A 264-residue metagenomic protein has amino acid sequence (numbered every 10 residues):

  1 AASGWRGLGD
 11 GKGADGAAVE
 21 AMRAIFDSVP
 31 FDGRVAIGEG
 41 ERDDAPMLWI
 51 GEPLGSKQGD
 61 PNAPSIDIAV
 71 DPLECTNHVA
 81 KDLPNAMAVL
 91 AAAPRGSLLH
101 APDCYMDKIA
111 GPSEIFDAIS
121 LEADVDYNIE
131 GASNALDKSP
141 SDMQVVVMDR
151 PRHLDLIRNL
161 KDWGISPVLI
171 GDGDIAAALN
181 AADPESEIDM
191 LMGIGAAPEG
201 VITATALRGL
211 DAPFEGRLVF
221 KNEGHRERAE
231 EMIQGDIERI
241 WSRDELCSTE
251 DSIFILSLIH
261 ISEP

Functional and structural regions predicted by a protein language model:
A1-A69, N134, I175-A176, N180 (+1 more regions): N-terminal subdomain of lithium-sensitive/metallo-dependent phosphomonoesterases centered on the IMPase/IPPase/PAP
V35-E39, I68-V70, V79-K81, H100-A101 (+5 more regions): General beta-strand structural signal in soluble alpha/beta enzymes
A63-E74, H78-S97: DPxDG-like acidic metal-binding loop motif
P72-K81, A86, L154, I175-L179 (+1 more regions): Short glycine/serine/threonine-rich phosphate/pyrophosphate-binding segments that cradle anionic phosphate groups
V89-I170, Q234, S262: Acidic beta-strand-loop-alpha-helix segment within the catalytic core of divalent metal-dependent phosphate-processing
A123, C247, F254: C-terminal binding/interaction regions
I165-I175, I188-M190, I194-G195, E199-E231: Gly/Ser/Thr-rich active-site loops/lids in small-molecule metabolic enzymes that frequently grip phosphoryl groups
S257-P264: Residue-level detector of conserved catalytic or cofactor/ligand-binding positions in enzyme active sites
